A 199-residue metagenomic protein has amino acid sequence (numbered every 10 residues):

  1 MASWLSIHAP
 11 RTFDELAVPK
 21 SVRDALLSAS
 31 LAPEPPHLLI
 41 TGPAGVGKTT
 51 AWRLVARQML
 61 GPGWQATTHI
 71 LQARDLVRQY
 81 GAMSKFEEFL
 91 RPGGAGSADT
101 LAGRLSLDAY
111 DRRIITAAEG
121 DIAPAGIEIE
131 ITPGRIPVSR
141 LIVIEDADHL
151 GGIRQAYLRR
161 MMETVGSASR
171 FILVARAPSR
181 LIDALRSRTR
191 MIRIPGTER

Functional and structural regions predicted by a protein language model:
M1-R199: P-loop/Walker A NTP-binding region and its immediately flanking N-terminal helices in P-loop NTPase folds
